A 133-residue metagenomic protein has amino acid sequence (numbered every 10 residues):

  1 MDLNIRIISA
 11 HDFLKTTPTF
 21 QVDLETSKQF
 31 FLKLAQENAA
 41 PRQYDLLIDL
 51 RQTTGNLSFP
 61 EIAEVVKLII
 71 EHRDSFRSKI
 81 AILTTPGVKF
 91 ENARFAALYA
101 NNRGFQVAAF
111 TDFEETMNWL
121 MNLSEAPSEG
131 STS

Functional and structural regions predicted by a protein language model:
M1-S133: Amphipathic, Lys/Arg-enriched alpha-helical "gate/interface" segment within cytosolic domains that mediates
